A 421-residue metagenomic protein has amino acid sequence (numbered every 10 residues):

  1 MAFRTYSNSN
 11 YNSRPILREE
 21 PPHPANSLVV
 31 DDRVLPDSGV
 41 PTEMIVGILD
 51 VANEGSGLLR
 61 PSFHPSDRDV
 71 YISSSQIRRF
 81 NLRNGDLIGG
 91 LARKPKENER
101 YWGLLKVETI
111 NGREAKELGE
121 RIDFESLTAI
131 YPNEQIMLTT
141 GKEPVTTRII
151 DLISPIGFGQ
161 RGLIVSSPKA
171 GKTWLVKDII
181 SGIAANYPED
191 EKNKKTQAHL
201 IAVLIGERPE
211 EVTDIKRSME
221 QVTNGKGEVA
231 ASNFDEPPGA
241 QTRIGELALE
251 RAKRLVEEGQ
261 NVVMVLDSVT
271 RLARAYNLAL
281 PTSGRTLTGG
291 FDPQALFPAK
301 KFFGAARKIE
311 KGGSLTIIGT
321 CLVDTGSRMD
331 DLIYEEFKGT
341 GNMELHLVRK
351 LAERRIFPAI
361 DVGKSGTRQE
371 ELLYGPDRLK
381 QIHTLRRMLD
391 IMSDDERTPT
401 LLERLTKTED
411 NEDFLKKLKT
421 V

Functional and structural regions predicted by a protein language model:
M1-E19: N-terminal acidic, proline/glycine-rich, low-complexity intrinsically disordered segments
A2-S7, G119, G162, A184: OB-fold/S1-family RNA-binding modules
F3, S13, P24-L118: N-terminal "pre-motor" subdomain/linker immediately upstream of P-loop NTPase catalytic cores
R33, D37-I45, V145-I149, A248-K253 (+1 more regions): Phosphate-interacting basic helix/loop segments used at nucleotide- and nucleic-acid interfaces
P41-E43, V51-G55, F63-S66, L82-D86 (+10 more regions): Short flexible coil/turn linkers enriched for glycine and charged/polar residues that connect secondary-structure
L49-N53, P61-F63, A92, T109-N111 (+12 more regions): Flexible glycine-/small-residue-rich
P95-I164, A170: P-loop NTP-binding catalytic core
K169-T173, I179-V421: P-loop NTPase catalytic core
